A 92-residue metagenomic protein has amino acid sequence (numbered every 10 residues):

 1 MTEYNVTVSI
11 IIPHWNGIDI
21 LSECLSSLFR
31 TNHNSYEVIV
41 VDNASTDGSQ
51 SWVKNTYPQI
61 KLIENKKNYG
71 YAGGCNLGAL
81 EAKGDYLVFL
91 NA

Functional and structural regions predicted by a protein language model:
M1-R30: N-proximal low-complexity "stem/linker" segments adjacent to membrane-targeting elements
V6-V8, F29-V40, I60-K61: Short loop->beta transition adjacent to catalytic acidic/histidine clusters or analogous donor-positioning motifs
S27, N34, D42-S51, K67: A conserved acidic beta->alpha catalytic loop
N43, L90-A92: Active-site acidic Asp-centered loop
T56-Y57: Short, conserved SAM-binding/catalytic segment of Class I S-adenosyl-L-methionine-dependent methyltransferases
N65-A82: Glycine-rich, basic loop-to-helix element that forms the pyrophosphate-binding segment of sugar-nucleotide handling
L87: Short aromatic/hydrophobic "clamp" motif used to bind/position activated sugar donors
